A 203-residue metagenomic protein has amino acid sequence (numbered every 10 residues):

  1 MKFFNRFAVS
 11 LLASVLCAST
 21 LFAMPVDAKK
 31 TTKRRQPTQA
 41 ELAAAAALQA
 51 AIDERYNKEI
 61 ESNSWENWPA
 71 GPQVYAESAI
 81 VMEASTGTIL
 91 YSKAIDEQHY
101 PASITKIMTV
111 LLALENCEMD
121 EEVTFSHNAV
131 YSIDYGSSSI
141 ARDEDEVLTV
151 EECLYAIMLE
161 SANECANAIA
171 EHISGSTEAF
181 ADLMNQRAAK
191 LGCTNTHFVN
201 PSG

Functional and structural regions predicted by a protein language model:
M1, A28-K29: Coiled-coil-like amphipathic alpha-helices with heptad-repeat character
M1-L11: Bacterial N-terminal signal peptides that target proteins for export
C17-P25: C-terminal segment of classical bacterial N-terminal signal peptides
K29-G203: Active-site-adjacent loops and short helices of periplasmic peptidoglycan-processing enzymes
